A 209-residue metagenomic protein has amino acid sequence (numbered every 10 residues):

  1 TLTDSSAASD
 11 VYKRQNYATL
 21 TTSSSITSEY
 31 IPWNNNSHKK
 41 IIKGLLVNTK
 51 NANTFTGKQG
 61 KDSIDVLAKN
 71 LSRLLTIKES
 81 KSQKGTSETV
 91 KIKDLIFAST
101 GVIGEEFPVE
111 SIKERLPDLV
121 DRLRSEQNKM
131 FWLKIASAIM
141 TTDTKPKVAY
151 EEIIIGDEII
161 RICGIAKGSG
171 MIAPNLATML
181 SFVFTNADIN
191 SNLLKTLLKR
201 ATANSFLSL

Functional and structural regions predicted by a protein language model:
T1-Y12: Single conserved hydrophobic/aromatic residue that forms the stacking wall/gate of nucleotide- or nucleobase-binding
K13-K69, I96, M171-N190, L194: Glycine-rich phosphate/pyrophosphate-binding loop regions near the starts of catalytic domains
I31, Q83, E151-I153: Generic detection of short hydrophobic beta-strand segments and adjacent strand-loop junctions
A68, S72-K78: Short helix C-cap/helix-to-loop transition motifs enriched in small/turn-promoting residues
R73-L74, V90-L207: Glycine-rich, mobile lid/loop segments that gate access to catalytic sites or pores
T76-V90: Intrinsically disordered, low-complexity terminal tails and inter-domain linkers enriched for S/T/G/P/D/E
